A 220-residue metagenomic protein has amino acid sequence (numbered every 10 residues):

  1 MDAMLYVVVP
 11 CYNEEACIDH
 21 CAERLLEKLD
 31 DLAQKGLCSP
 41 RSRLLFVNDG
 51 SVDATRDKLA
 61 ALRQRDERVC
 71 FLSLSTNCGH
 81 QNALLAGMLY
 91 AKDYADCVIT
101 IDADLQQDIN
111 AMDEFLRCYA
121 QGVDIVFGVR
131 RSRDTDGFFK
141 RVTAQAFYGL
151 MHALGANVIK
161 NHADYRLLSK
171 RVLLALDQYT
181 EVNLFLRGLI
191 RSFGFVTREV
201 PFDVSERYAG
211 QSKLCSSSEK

Functional and structural regions predicted by a protein language model:
M1-G137: Structured catalytic core of nucleotide-sugar glycosyltransferases
V47, D203-S205: Short loop/turn motifs enriched for small/polar and acidic residues
L74-T76, H80-Y90, C97, I109-L184 (+2 more regions): Acceptor/aglycone-binding surface of glycosyltransferases and processive sugar-polymer synthases
D104, E219-K220: Generic low-polarity alpha-helical segments
T197-F202: Conserved alpha/beta core of the MobA/IspD/sugar-nucleotide pyrophosphorylase nucleotidyltransferase superfamily
